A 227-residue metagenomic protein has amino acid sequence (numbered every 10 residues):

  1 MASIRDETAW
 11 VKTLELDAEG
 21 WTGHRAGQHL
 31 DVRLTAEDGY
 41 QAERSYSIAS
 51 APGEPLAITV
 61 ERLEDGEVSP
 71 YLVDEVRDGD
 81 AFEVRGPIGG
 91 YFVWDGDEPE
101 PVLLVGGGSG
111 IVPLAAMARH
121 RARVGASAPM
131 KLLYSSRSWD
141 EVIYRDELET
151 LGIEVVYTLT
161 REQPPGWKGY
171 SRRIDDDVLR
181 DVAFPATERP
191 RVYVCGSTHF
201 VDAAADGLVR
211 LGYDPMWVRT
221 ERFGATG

Functional and structural regions predicted by a protein language model:
M1-D80, S136-S138, L159-E162: Ferredoxin-reductase
E54, E64-G227: FNR/FR-type flavoprotein reductase catalytic core
